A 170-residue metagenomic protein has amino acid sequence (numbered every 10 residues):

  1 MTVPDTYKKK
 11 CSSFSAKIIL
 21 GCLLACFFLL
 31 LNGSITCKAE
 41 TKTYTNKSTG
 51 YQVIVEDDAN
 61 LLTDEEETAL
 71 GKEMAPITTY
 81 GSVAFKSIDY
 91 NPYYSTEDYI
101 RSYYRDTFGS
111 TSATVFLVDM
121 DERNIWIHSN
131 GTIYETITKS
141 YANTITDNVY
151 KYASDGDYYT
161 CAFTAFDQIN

Functional and structural regions predicted by a protein language model:
T2-N170: A structural boundary signal for the start of the first folded domain, especially the loop/turn and N-capping region
